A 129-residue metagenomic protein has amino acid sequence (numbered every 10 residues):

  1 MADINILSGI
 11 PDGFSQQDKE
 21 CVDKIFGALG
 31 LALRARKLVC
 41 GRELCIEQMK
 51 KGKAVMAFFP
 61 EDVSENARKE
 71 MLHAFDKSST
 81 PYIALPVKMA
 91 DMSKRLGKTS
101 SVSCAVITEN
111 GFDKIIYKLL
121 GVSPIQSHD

Functional and structural regions predicted by a protein language model:
A2-L7, S127: N-terminal targeting/trafficking signals and adjacent low-complexity tails
L7-D18: N-terminal presequence-like segments and adjacent domain-start helices
Q16-F59: N-terminal first-folded block
I25, G41, C45, K53 (+4 more regions): Amphipathic alpha-helical interface surfaces
E61, P86-V87, E109: Short secondary-structure boundary segments
E61-A67: Acidic, metal-coordinating catalytic cores used for nucleic-acid/nucleotide bond scission and strand-transfer chemistry
K69-S101: Mid-chain, well-packed structural core segment of small domains
S93-H128: C-terminal structural segments of small proteins and small subunits
